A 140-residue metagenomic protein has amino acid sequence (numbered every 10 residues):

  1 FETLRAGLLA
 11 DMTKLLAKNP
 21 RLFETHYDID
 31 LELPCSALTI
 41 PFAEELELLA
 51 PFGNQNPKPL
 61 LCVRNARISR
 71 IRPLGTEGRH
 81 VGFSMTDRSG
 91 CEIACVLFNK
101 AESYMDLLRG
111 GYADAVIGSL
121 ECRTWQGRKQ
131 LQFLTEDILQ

Functional and structural regions predicted by a protein language model:
F1-Q140: Acidic, two-metal ion nucleic-acid-processing modules in DNA metabolism proteins
